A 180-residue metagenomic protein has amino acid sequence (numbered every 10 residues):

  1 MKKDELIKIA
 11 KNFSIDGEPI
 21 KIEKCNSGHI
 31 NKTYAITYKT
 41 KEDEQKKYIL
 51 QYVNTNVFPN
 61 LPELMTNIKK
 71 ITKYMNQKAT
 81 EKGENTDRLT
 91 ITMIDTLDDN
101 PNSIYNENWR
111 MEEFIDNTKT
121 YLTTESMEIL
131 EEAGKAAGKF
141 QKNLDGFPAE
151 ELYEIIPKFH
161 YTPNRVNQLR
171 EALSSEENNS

Functional and structural regions predicted by a protein language model:
M1-E23, M75: Juxta-kinase regulatory segment immediately upstream of eukaryotic protein kinase catalytic domains
K21-N178: Conserved ATP-binding subdomain of kinase catalytic cores across diverse folds
